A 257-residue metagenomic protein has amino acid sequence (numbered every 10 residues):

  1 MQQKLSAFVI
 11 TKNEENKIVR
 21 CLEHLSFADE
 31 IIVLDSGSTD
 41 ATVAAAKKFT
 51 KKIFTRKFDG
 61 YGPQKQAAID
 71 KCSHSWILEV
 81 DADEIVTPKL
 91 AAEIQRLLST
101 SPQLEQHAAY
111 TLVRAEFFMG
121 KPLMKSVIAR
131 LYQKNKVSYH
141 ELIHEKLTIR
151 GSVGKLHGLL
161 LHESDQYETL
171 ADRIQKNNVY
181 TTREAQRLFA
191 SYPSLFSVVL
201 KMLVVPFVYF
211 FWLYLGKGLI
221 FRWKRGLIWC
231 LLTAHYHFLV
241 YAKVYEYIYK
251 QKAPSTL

Functional and structural regions predicted by a protein language model:
Q2, C72-S75: Active-site acidic short loop of glycosyltransferases
K4-S6: Cell-envelope/extracellular polymer assembly enzymes that use nucleotide-activated donors
F8-F27: Short, well-formed alpha-helical segments that are part of the catalytic scaffolds of diverse glycosyltransferases
N16-V19, D40-F49, K89-L90: Acidic helix N-cap motif at the loop->helix transition within catalytic regions of sugar-transfer enzymes
H24, D35-A44, D81: A conserved acidic beta->alpha catalytic loop
S36, R56-F58, H74, D81-E84 (+1 more regions): Short acidic donor-binding/metal-coordinating loop in glycosyltransferase active sites
V43-K71, T100: Conserved donor nucleotide-binding strand/loop of the catalytic core
I69, W76, T87-K250: Catalytic-site signature of metal-activated, phosphate-bearing donor transferases, centered on the GT-A/GT-A-like
